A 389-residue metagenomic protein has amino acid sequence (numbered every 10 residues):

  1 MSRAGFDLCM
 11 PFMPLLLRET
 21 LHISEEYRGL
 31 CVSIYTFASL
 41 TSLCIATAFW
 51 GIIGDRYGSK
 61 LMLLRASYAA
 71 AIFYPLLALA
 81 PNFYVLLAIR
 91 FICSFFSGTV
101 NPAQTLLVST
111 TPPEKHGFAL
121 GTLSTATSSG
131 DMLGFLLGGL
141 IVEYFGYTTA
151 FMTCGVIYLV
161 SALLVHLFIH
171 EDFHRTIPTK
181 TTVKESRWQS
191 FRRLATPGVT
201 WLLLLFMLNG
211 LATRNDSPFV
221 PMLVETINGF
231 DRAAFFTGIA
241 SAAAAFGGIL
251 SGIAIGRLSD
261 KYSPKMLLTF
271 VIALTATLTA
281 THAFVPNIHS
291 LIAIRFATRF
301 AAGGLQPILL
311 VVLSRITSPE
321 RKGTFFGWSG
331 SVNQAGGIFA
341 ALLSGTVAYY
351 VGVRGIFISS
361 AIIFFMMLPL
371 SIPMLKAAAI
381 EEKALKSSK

Functional and structural regions predicted by a protein language model:
F12-G29, F219-F235: Short amphipathic helix-loop junctions that connect adjacent transmembrane helices in Major Facilitator Superfamily/SLC
R18, I53-G54, L140-F145, L258-S259 (+1 more regions): Interfacial helix-cap and linker-helix signal at transmembrane-aqueous boundaries of multi-pass secondary transporters
S39-A48, G98, D131-M132, A245-I253 (+1 more regions): Residue-level signature of mid-helix packing/kink "hotspots" within the transmembrane helices of 12-pass Major
I45-L77, P81, S259-K265: Conserved MFS/SLC helix-loop-helix module at the cytosolic interface between two early adjacent transmembrane helices
F73, Y84-G98, S290-G304: Hydrophobic core of transmembrane alpha-helices in multi-pass small-molecule transporters, especially MFS/SLC-type
I89-S128: Cytoplasmic helix-loop-helix junction between adjacent transmembrane helices in 12-TM secondary transporters
T99-T111, G304-T317: Intracellular juxtamembrane helix-capping segments at the cytosolic ends of symmetry-related transmembrane helices
E171-L202, S388-K389: Juxtamembrane intracellular "pre-TM" segments in multi-pass secondary transporters
